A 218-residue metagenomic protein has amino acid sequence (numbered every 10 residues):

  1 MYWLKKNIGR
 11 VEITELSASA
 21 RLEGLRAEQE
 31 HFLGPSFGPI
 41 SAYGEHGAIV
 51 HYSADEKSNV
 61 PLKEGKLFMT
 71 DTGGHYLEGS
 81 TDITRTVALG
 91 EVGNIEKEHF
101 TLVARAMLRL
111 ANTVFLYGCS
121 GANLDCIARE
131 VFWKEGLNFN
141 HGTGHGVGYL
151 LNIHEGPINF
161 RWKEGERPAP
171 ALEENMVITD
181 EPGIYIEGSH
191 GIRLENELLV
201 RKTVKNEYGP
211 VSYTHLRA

Functional and structural regions predicted by a protein language model:
Y2-N7, V11-V60, K66-R109, L124-I127 (+1 more regions): Hydrophobic, small-residue-rich alpha-helical packing segments that form membrane-like cores
L33-G34, A111-D125, L137-T143, T179-D180 (+2 more regions): Acidic/polar loop patches that form or flank catalytic/metal-binding clefts of enzymes that bind anionic ligands
P35-A48, T143-N159: Short, basic/aromatic beta-hairpin or loop at an interaction surface
A48-E78, E155-K205: Acidic/histidine-enriched ion/cofactor-binding microenvironments in catalytic or ligand-binding pockets
I49, N94-T101, M107, A111-N112 (+4 more regions): C-terminal active-site-proximal or functional interface alpha/beta core segments in diverse enzymes
D55, T81-T86, H145, H190-E197 (+1 more regions): Composition- and surface-driven signal marking solvent-exposed, interaction-prone regions in large proteins
I127-R129, G146-Y149, E195-R201: Active/binding-pocket-proximal capping segment
T214-A218: Conserved small/polar residues in nucleotide/adenosyl-binding loops
